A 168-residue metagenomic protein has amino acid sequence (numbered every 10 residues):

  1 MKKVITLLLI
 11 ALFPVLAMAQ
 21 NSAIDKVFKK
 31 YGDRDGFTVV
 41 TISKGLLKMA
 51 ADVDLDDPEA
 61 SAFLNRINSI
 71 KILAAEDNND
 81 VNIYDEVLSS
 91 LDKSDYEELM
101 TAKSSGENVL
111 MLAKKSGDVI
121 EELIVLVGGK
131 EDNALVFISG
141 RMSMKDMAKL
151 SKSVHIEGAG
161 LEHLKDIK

Functional and structural regions predicted by a protein language model:
M1-I24: Bacterial Sec-dependent N-terminal signal peptides
S22-V87: Early exported N-terminus immediately downstream of N-terminal targeting peptides
Y31, R66, I70, S90 (+3 more regions): Structured segments of extracytoplasmic/periplasmic soluble domains in secreted or envelope-associated proteins
R34-F37, N65-I67, S94, S104-G106 (+1 more regions): Extracytoplasmic
K48, L55-P58, K93, D118 (+1 more regions): Surface-exposed, polar/charged faces of alpha-helical domains in mature secreted/periplasmic/lumenal proteins
S69-M111: Mid-length scaffold segments of soluble, non-membrane domains
A113-M147: A short, solvent-exposed beta-edge/loop patch
R141-K168: C-terminal partner/receptor-binding element of secreted or periplasmic proteins
